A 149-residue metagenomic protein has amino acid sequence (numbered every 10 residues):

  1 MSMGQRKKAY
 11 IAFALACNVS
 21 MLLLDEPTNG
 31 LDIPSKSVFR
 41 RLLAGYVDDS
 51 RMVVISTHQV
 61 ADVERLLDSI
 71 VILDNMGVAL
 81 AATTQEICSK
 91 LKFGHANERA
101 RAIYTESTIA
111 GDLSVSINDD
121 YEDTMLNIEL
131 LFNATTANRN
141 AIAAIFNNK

Functional and structural regions predicted by a protein language model:
M1-K8, I33: ABC ATPase nucleotide-binding domain "signature motif"
I11: Hydrophobic anchor residue at the start of the ABC signature
L22-E26: Catalytic Walker B motif of ABC-type/P-loop ATPase nucleotide-binding domains
K36-D49: Helical segment within the ABC ATPase nucleotide-binding domain
S56-H58: H-loop (His-switch) motif in ABC-type P-loop NTPases
V63-R65: A short, surface-exposed alpha-helical micro-motif characterized by mixed small hydrophobic and charged/polar residues
